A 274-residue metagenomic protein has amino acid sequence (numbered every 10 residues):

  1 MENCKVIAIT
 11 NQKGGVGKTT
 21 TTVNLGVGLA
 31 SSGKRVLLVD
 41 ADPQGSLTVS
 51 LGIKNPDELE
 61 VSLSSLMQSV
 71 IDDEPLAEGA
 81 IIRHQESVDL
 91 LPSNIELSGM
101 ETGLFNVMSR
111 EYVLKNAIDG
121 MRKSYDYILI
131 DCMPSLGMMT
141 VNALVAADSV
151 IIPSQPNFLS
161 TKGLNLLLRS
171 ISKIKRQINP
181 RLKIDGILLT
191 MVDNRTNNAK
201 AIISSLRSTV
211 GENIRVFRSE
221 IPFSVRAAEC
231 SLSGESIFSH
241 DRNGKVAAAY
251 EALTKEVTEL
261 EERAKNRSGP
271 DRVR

Functional and structural regions predicted by a protein language model:
M1-R274: P-loop NTP-binding core
